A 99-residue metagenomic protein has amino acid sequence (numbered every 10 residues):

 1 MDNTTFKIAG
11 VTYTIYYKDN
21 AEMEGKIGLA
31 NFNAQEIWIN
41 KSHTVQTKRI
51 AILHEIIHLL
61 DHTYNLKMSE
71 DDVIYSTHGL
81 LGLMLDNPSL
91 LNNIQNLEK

Functional and structural regions predicted by a protein language model:
M1-T47, T63-K99: Metalloprotease/metallohydrolase-associated module, dominated by Zn2+-dependent proteases
I50-H62: Active-site recognition of the HExxH zinc-binding catalytic motif
